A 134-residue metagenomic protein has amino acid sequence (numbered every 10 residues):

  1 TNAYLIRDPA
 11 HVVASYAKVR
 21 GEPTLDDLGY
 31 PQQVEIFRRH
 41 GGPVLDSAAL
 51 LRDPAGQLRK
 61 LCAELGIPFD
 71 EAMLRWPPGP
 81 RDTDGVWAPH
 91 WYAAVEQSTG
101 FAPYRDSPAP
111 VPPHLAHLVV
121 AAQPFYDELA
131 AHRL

Functional and structural regions predicted by a protein language model:
T1-A72, V86-S98: PAPS-dependent sulfotransferase catalytic domain
D70-L134: PAPS-dependent sulfotransferases, especially Golgi type II membrane carbohydrate sulfotransferases
